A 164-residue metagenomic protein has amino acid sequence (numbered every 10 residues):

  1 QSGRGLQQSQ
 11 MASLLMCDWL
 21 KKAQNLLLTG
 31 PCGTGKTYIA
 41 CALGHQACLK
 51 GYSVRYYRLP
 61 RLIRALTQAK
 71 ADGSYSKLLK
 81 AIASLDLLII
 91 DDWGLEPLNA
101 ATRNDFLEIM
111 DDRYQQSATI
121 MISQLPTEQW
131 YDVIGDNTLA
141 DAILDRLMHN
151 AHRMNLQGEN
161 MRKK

Functional and structural regions predicted by a protein language model:
Q1-L15: N-terminal pre-Walker A segment at the start of P-loop NTPase domains
L15-A23: Phosphate-binding P-loop
C17, A47, D112-R113: Hydrophobic helix-cap positions at the C-terminus of alpha-helices in RecA-like/P-loop ATPase nucleotide-binding cores
K21, G33-T34, E96, N137: Short strand->helix junction
N25-L27, L87, I120: Residue-level preference for the first positions of well-ordered beta-strands
L28-Y52: Walker A/P-loop
S53, Y57, R61-S84, W93-K164: Replace "adjacent to P-loop NTPase cores in ATP/GTP-dependent enzymes" with "adjacent to NTP-binding cores
